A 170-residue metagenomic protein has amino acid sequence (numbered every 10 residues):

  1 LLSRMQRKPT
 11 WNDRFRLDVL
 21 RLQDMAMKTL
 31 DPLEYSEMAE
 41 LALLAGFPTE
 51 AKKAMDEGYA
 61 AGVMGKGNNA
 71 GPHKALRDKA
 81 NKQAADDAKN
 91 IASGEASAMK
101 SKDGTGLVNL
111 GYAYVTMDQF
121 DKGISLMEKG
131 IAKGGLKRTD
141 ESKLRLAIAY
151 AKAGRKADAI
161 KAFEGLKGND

Functional and structural regions predicted by a protein language model:
L1-L2, N12-M25, E50-Y59, A88-A96 (+2 more regions): Alpha-helical repeat scaffolds
L1-L2, N12-R16, T29-E37, F47-E50 (+4 more regions): Generic helix N-cap/helix-start motif at coil->alpha-helix transitions
M5-Q6, A42, Y114, Y150: Residue at a conserved register position within TPR or TPR-like alpha-solenoid repeats
R7-L17, D78-A88, V115-I124: Helix-turn-helix repeat elements of alpha-solenoid scaffolds
K8, R21-L30, L43-A45, Y59-G65 (+3 more regions): Solenoid-like repeat scaffolds
E40, L44-D87: Long, contiguous interaction/recruitment modules in multidomain scaffold/adaptor proteins
N81-G106: Eukaryotic tandem repeat interaction scaffolds
K102-D170: C-terminal soluble interaction/assembly domains
